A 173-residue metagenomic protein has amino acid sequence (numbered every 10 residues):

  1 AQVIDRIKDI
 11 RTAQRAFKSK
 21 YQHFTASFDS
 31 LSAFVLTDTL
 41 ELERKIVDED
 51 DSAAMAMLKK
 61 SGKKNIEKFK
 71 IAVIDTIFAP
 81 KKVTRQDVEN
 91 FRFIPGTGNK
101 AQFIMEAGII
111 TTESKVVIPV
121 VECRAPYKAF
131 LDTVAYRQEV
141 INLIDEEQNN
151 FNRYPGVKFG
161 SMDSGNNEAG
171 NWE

Functional and structural regions predicted by a protein language model:
V3-Y21: N-terminal alpha-helical signal peptides/signal-anchor transmembrane segments
S19, H23-E173: Low-complexity, acidic interaction segments enriched in glycine
